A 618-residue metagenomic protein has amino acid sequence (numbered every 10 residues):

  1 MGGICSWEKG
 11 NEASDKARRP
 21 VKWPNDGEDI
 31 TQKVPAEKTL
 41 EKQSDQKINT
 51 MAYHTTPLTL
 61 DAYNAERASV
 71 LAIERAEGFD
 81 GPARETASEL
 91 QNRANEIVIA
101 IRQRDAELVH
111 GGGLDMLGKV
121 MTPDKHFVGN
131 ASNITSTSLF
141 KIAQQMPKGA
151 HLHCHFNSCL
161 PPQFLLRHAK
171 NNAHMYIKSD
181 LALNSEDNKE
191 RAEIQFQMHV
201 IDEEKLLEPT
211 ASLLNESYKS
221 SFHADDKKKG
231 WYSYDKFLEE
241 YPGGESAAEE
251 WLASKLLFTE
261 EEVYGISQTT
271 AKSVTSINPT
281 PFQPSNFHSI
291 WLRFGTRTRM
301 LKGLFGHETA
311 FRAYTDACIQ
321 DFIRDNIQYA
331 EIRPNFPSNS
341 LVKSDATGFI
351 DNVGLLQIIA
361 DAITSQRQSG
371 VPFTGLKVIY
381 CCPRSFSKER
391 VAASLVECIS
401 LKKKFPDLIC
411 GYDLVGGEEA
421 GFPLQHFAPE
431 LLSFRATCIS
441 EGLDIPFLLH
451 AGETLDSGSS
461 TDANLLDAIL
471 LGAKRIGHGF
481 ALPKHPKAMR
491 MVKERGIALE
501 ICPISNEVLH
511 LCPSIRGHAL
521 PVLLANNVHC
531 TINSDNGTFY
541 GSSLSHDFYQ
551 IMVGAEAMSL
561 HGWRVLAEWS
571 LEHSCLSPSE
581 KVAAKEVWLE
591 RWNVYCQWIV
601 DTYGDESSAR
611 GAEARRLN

Functional and structural regions predicted by a protein language model:
G2-G10, D15-A498, C502-N618: Metal-cofactor-binding active-site regions of metalloenzymes
